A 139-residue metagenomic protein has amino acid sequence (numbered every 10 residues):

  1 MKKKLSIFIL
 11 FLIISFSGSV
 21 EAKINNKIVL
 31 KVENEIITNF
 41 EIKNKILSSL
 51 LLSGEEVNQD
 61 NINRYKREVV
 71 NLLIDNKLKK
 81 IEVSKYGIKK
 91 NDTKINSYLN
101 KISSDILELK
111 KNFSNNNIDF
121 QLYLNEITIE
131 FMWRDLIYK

Functional and structural regions predicted by a protein language model:
K4-S15: Sec-dependent N-terminal signal peptides
S15-K23: Bacterial Sec-dependent signal peptides at the C-terminal "C-region" and cleavage site
A22-Y138: N-terminal targeting/tethering segments
